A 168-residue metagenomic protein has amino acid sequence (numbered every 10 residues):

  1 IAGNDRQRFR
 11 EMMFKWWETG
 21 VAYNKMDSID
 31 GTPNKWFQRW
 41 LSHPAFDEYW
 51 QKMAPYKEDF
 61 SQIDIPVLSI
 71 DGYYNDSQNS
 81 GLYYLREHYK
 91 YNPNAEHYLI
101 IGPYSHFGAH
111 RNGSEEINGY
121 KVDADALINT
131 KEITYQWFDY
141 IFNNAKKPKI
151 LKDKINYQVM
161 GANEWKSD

Functional and structural regions predicted by a protein language model:
I1-S61: Accessory cap/linker subdomain of secreted extracellular hydrolases
K35-R39, H43-K52, Q62-I65, D71-Q78 (+2 more regions): Alpha/beta-hydrolase-fold serine-hydrolase catalytic core, especially in secreted/extracellular enzymes
